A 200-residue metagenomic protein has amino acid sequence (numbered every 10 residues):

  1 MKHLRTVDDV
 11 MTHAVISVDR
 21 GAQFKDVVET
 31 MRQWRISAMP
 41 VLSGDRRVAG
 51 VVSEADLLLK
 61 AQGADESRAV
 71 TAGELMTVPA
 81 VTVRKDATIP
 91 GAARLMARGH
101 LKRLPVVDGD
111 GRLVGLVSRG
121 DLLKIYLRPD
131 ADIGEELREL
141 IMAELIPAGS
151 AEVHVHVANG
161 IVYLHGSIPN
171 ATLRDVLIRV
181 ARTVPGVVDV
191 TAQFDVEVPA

Functional and structural regions predicted by a protein language model:
M1-A14, S53-V81, T88, A93-A97 (+3 more regions): Tandem CBS (Bateman) regulatory domains
V18-R35, L42, T82-H100, V107 (+5 more regions): The conserved cystathionine-beta-synthase
M31, M39-A55, M96, L104-G120: A glycine-centered beta-loop-beta connector
S37, K102, V188: Short acidic/polar active-site loop segments enriched in Thr and Asp
L42, V107, H156-A158, H165 (+1 more regions): Solvent-exposed beta-strand sheet faces enriched in polar/charged residues
V48-A49, L113, V153-I168, R174: Short glycine/threonine-rich beta-strand-turn micro-motifs
L137, L173-T191: Short, non-transmembrane amphipathic alpha-helical segments
